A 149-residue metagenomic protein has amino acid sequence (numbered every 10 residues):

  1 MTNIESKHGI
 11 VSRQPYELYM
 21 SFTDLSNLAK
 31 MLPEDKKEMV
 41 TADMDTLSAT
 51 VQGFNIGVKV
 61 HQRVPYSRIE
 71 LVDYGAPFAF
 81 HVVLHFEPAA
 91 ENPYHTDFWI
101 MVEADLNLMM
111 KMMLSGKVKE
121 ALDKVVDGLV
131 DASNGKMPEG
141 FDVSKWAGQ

Functional and structural regions predicted by a protein language model:
M1-T41, Q149: Hydrophobic ligand-binding cavity/cleft-lining segments
I4-S6, F54-G57, F78-V83: Short, surface-exposed coil-to-beta transition loops
H8-S12, K59, H85: Generic structural detector for well-ordered beta-strands
L18-F22, L28, L47, V60 (+2 more regions): Hydrophobic pocket/interface hotspot
A29-K30, E38-P77, G148-Q149: Glycine-rich portal/gate segments that line the openings of hydrophobic small-molecule binding cavities
G75-D127, D131, G140: Beta-strand/loop substructures that line and gate deep hydrophobic ligand-binding cavities in soluble
M137-Q149: Short acidic DE-rich linear segments
